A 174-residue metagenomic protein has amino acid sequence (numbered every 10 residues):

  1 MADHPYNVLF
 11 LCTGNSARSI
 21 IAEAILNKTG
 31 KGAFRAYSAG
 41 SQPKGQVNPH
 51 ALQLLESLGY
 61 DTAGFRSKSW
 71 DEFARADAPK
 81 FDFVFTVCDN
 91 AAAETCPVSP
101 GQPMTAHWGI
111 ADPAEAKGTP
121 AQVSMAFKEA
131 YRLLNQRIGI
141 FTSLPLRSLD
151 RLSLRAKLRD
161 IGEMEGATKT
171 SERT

Functional and structural regions predicted by a protein language model:
M1-T174: Short polar/charged helix/loop
